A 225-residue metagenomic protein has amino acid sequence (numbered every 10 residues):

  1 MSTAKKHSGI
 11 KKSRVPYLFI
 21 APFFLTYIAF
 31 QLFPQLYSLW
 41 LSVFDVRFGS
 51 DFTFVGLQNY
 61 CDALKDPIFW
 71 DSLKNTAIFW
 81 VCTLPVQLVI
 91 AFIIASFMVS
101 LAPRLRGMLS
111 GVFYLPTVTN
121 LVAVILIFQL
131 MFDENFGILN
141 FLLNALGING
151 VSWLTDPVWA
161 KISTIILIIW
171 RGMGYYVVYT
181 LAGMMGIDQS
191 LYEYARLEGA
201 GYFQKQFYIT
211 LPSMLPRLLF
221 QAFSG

Functional and structural regions predicted by a protein language model:
A4-G225: A structural signal for multi-pass alpha-helical bundles of membrane permease subunits that mediate small-molecule
